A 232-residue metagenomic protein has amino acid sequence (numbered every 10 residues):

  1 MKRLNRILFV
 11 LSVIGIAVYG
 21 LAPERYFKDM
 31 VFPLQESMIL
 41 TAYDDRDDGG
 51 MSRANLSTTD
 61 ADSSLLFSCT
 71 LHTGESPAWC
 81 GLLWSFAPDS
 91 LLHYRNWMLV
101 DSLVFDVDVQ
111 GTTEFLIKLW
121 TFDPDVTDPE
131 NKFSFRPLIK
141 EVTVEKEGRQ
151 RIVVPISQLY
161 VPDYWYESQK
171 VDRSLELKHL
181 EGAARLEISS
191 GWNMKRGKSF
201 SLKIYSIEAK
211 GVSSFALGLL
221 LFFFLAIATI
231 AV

Functional and structural regions predicted by a protein language model:
M1-V232: Beta-rich carbohydrate-recognition modules and glycan-binding surfaces
